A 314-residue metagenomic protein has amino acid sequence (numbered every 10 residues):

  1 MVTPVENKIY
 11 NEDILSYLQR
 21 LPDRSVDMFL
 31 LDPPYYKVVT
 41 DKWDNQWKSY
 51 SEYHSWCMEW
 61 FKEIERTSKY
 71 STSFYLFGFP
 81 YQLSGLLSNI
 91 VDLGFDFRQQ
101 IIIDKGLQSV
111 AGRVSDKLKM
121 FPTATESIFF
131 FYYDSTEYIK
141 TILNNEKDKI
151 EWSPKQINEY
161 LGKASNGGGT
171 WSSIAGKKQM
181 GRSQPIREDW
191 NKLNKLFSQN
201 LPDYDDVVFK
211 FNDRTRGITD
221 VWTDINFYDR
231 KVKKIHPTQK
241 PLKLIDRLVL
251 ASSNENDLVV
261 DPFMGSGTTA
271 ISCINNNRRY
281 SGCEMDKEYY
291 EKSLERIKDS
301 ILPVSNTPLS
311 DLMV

Functional and structural regions predicted by a protein language model:
V2-G282, E288-Y290: Core catalytic lobe of class I
T3-P4, D299-V314: Positively charged, low-complexity nucleic-acid-binding target-recognition regions
S293-L294: Conserved SAM-binding loop
